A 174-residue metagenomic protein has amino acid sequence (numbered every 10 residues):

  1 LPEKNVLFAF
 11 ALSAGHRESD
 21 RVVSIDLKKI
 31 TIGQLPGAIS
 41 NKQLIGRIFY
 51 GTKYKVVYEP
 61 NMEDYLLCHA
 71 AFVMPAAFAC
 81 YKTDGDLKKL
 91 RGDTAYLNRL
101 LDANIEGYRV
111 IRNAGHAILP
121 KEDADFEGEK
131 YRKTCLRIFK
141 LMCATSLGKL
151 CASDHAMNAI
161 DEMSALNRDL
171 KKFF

Functional and structural regions predicted by a protein language model:
P2-A71, P75: Rossmann-fold dinucleotide-binding core
R21-T31, Y81-G92, S146-M157: Helix-loop-beta segment of a Rossmann-like dinucleotide-binding subdomain
S40, L44, N98-E106, A165: Generic recognition of short, well-ordered alpha-helical interface segments
L44, I48, H69-A70, A77 (+2 more regions): Alpha-helical scaffold segments in soluble metabolic enzymes
K53, V57, L87-T94, F173-F174: Inter-helical turn/loop segments and adjacent helix faces that build the functional surface of alpha-helical bundle
E63-R91, A95-Y108: Active-site-proximal catalytic alpha-helix in oxidoreductases
I105-Y108, R112-F174: NAD(P)-dependent Rossmann-like dehydrogenase/reductase catalytic/cofactor-binding core
